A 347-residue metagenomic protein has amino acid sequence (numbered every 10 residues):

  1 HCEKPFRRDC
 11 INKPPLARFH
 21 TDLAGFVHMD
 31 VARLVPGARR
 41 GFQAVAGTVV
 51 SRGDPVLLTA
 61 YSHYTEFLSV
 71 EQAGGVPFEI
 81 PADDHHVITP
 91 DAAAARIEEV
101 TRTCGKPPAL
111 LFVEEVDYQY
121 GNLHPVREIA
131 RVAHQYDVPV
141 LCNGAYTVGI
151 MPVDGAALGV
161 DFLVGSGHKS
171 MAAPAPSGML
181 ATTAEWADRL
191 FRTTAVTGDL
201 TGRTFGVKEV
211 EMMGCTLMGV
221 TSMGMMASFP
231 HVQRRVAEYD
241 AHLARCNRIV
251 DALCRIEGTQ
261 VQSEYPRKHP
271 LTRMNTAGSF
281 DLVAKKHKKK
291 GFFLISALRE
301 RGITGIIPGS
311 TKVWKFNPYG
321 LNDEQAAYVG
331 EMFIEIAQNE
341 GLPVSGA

Functional and structural regions predicted by a protein language model:
H1-G41, Y61: Conserved N-terminal alpha-helix of the aminotransferase class I/II PLP-enzyme fold
L23, G41, V70, L111 (+6 more regions): Buried hydrophobic positions in well-ordered alpha/beta secondary-structure cores of metabolic enzymes
S51-P107: PLP-dependent aminotransferase-like
P77, V140-L141, G305: Hydrophobic beta-strand scaffold residues
I88-G149: Active-site phosphate-binding strand-loop segment of PLP-dependent enzymes
D154-H168: Conserved active-site segment immediately N-terminal to the catalytic lysine that forms the internal aldimine
G165-R273: Active-site C-terminal subdomain of aminotransferase-like
A244, R248-G346: Conserved C-terminal alpha-helix-loop-beta "cap" of PLP-dependent enzymes that closes/shapes the active-site mouth
